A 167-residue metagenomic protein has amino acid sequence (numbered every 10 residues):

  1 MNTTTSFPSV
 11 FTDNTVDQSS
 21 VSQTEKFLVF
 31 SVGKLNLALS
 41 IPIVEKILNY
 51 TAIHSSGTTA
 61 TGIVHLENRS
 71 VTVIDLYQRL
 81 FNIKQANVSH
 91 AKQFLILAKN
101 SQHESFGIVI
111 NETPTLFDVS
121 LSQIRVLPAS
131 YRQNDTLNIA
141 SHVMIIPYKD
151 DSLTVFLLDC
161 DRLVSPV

Functional and structural regions predicted by a protein language model:
M1-V167: An acidic, low-aromatic, low-complexity terminal/linker signal
